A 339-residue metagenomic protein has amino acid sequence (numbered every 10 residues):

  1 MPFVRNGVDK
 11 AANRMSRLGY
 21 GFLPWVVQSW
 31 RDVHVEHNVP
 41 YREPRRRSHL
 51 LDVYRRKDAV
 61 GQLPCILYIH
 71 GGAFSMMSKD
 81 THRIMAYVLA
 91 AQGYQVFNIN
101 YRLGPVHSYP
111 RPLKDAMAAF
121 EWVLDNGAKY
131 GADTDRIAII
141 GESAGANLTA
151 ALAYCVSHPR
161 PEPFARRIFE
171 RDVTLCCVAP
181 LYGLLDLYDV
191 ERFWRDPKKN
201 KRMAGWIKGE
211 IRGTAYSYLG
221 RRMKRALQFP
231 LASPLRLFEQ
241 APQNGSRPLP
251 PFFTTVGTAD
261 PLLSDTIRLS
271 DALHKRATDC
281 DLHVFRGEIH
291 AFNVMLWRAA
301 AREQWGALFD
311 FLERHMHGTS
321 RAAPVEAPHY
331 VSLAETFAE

Functional and structural regions predicted by a protein language model:
M1-E339: Alpha/beta-hydrolase superfamily serine-hydrolase fold, recognizing
